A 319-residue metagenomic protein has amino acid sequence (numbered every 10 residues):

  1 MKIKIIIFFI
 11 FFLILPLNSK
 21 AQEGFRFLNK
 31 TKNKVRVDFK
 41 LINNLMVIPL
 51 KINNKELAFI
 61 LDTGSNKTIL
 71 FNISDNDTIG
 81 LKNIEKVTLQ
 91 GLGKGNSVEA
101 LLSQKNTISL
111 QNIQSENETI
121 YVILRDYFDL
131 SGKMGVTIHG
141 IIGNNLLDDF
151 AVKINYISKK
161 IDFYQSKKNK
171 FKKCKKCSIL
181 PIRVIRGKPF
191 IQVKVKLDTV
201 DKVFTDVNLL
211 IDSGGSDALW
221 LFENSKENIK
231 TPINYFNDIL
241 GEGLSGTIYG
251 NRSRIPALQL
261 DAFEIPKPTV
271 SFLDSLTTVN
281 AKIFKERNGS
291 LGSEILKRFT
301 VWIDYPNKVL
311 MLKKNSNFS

Functional and structural regions predicted by a protein language model:
M1-R26: Bacterial Sec-dependent N-terminal signal peptides
S19-S319: Pepsin/retropepsin-fold aspartyl endopeptidases
